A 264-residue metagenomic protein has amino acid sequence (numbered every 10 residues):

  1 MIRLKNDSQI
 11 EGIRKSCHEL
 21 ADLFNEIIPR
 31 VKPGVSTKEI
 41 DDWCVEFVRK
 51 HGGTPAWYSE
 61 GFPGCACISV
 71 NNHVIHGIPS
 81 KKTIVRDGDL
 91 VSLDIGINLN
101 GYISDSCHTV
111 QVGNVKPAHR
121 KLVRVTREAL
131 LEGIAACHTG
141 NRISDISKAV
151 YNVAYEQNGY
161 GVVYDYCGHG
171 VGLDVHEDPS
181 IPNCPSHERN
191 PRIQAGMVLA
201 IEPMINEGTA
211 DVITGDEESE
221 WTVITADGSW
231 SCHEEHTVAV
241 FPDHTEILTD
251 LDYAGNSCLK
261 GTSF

Functional and structural regions predicted by a protein language model:
M1-F264: Active-site neighborhoods and metal-handling regions in enzymes and metal-associated proteins
